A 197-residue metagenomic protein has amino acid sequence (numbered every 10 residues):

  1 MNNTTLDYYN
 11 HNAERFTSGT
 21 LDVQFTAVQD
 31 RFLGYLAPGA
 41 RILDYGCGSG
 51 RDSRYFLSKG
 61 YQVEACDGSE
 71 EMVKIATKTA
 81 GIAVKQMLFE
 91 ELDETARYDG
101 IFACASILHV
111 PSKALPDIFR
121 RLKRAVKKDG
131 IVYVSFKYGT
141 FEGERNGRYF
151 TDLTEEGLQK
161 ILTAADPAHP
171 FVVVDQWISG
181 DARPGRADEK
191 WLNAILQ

Functional and structural regions predicted by a protein language model:
M1-A96, V110-D117, R121, I131-Q197: Class I (Rossmann-like) S-adenosyl-L-methionine-dependent methyltransferase catalytic domain, capturing the SAM-binding
D99: Conserved acidic residues
F102-A103: A conserved beta-strand element that flanks and buttresses the S-adenosyl-L-methionine
S106: Hydrophobic adenine-recognition pocket in adenosine-nucleotide-binding enzymes
R124: Short, conserved loop/helix-junction motifs that constitute active-site signature segments in enzyme catalytic cores
